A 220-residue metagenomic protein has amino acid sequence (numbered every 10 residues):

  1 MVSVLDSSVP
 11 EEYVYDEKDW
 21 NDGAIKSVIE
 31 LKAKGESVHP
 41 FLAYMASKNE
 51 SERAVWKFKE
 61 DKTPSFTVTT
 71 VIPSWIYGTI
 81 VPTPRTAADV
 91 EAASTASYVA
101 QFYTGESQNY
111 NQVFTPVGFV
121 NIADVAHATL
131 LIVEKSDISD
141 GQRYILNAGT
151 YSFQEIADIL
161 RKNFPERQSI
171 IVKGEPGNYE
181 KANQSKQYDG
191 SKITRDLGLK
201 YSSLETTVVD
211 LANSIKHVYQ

Functional and structural regions predicted by a protein language model:
M1-F41: Conserved Rossmann-fold NAD(P)-dependent oxidoreductase catalytic core, especially the SDR/UDP-sugar
S51-I80: Conserved beta-loop-beta element that borders a ligand/cofactor-binding pocket
K62-S65, T79-A96, I132-R143: Glycine/proline-rich active-site loop of Rossmann-fold NAD(P)-dependent oxidoreductases
V71-V113: C-terminal beta-strand-loop-alpha-helix "lid" module of Rossmann-like NAD(P)-dependent dehydrogenases
Y98-R143: Alpha-helical substrate-binding/gating segment
A128-N178, A212, Q220: Mid/C-terminal beta-alpha module of Rossmann-like enzyme folds, strongest in SDR-family dehydrogenases/epimerases
N178-G198: Conserved C-terminal active-site "lid" loop/helix of NAD(P)H-dependent oxidoreductases that clamps the redox cofactor
L204-Q220: Amphipathic terminal alpha-helices
